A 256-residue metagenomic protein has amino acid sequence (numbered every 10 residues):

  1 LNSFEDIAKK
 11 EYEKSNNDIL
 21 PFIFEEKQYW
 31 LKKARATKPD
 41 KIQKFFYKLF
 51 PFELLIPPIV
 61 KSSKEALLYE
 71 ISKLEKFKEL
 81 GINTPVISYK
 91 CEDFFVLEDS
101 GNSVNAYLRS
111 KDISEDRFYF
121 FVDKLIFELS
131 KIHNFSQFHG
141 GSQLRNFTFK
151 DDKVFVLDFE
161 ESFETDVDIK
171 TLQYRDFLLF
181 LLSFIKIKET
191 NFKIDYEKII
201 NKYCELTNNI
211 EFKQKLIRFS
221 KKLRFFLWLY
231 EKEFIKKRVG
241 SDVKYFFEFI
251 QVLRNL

Functional and structural regions predicted by a protein language model:
L1-N16: Juxta-kinase regulatory segment immediately upstream of eukaryotic protein kinase catalytic domains
N17-E65: ATP-binding glycine-rich loop module of kinase domains
A36-T37, N102, V154-F155, E161-T165: Activation segment
Y47-P51, K61-L67, I71, E75-K78 (+1 more regions): Conserved structural core of kinase catalytic domains
F77, E128-I132: Conserved hydrophobic alpha-helix
N134-L144: Catalytic-loop of the protein kinase fold
N146-D158: Conserved protein kinase catalytic/activation segment
F159-L256: C-lobe/activation-segment region of protein kinase-like
